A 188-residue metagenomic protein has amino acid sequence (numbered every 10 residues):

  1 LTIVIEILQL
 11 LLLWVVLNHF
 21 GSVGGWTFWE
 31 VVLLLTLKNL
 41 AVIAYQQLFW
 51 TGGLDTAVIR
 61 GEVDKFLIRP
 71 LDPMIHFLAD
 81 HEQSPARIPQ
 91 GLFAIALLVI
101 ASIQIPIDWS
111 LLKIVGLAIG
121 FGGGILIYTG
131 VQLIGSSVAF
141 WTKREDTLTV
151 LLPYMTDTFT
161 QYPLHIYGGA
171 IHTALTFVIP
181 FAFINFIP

Functional and structural regions predicted by a protein language model:
L1-P188: Hydrophobic transmembrane alpha-helices and immediately adjacent juxtamembrane helices of multi-pass inner-membrane
